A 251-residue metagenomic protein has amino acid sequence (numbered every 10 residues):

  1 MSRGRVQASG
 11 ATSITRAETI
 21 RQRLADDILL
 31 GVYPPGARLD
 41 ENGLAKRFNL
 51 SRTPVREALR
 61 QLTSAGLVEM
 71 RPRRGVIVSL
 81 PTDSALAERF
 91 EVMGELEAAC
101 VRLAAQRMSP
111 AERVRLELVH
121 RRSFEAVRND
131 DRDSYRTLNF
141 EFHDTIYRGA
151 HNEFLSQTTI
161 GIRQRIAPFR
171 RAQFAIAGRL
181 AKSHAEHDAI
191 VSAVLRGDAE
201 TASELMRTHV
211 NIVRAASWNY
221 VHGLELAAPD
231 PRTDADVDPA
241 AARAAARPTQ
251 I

Functional and structural regions predicted by a protein language model:
M1-Q106, W218-I251: Short linear motifs at protein or domain termini
E18, G94, V114-E117, A181-A185: Amphipathic alpha-helical repeat elements characteristic of tetratricopeptide repeat
I28, A104, V127, V194-L195: Hydrophobic residues in alpha-helical segments
E69-R71, N139, K182-H184: Short, flexible turn/loop "capping" segments at secondary-structure junctions
R89, P110-A172, A185-A193, T201-I212: Conserved amphipathic alpha-helical segments that form helical-bundle/coiled-coil interaction surfaces
A104-M108, A150-F154, T158, R170-Q173 (+3 more regions): Long, hydrophobic, amphipathic alpha-helical segments used as structural scaffolds
R179-I251: C-terminal regulatory/effector modules of DNA-binding transcriptional regulators
